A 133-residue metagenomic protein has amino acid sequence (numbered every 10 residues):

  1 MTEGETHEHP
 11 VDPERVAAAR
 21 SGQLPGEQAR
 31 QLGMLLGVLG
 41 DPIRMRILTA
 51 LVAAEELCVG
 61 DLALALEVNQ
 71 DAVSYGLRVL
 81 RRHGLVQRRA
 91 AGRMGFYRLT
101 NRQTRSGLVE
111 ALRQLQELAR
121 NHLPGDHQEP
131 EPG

Functional and structural regions predicted by a protein language model:
M1-Q31, A53, T100-G133: Amphipathic alpha-helical dimerization/coiled-coil segments that flank or bridge DNA-binding/regulatory modules
G4, Q70, A91-G92: Alpha-helical structural elements
G22, G26-N69, M94-Q103: N-terminal helix-turn-helix DNA-binding core of bacterial DNA-binding proteins
T49-A50, L85, E110: Hydrophobic alpha-helical membrane-insertion segments
D61, R81-A91, R98: Beta-hairpin "wing" of winged helix-turn-helix
G76: Residues within the DNA-recognition helix of helix-turn-helix
